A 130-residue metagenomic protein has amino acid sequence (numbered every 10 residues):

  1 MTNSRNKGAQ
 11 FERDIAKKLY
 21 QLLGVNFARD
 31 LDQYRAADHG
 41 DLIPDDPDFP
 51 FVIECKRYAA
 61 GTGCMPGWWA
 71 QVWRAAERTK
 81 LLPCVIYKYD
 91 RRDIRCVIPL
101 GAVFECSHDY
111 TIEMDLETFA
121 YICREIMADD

Functional and structural regions predicted by a protein language model:
M1-D130: Catalytic phosphate/metal-binding cores of nucleic-acid and nucleotide-processing enzymes, i.e., regions that mediate
